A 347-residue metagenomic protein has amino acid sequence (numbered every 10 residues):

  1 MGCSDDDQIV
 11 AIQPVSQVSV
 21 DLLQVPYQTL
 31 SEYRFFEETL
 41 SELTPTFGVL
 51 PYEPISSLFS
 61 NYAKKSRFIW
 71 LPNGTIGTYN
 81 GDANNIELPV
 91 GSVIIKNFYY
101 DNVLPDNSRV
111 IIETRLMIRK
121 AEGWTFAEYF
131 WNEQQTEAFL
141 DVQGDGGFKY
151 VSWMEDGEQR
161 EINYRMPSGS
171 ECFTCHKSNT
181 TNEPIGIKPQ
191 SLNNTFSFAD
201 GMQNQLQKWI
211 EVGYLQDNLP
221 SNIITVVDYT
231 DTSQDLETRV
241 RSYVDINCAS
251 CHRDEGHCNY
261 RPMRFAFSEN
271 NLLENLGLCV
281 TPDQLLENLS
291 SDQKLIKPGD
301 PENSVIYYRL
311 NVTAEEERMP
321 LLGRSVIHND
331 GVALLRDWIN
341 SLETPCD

Functional and structural regions predicted by a protein language model:
S4-S16, V103-D347: Sequence context surrounding c-type heme c attachment/ligation sites in exported
I12-D82, V90, Y99-D101, V110-M117 (+2 more regions): Conserved small-residue
D82-N84, C175: Short, conserved secondary-structure segments in the cores of folded domains
